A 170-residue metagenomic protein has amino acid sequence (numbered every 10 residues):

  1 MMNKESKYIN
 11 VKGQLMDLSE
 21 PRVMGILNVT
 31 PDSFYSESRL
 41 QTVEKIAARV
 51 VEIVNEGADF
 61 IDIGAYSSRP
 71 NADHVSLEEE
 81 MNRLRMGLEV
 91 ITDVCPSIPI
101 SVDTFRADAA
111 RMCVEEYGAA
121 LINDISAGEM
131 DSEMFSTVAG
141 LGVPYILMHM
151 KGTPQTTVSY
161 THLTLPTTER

Functional and structural regions predicted by a protein language model:
M1-N28: N-terminal amphipathic alpha-helix/helix-capping segment at the start of soluble metabolic enzymes
L27, G57, I122: Conserved, mostly hydrophobic/aromatic
P31-I46: Active-site mouth loops of central-metabolism enzymes
F34-Y35, I61-L84: Glycine-rich, proline-tolerant flexible connector loops at the mouths of alpha/beta enzymes
S68, E129-L163: Conserved anion-binding
V75-R83, D108, G128-L141: Active-site-adjacent beta->alpha loops and helix N-cap segments on the catalytic face of soluble alpha/beta enzymes
S76-I100: Alpha-helix-loop-beta-strand connector modules within alpha/beta enzyme cores
H162-R170: Single conserved hydrophobic/aromatic residue that forms the stacking wall/gate of nucleotide- or nucleobase-binding
